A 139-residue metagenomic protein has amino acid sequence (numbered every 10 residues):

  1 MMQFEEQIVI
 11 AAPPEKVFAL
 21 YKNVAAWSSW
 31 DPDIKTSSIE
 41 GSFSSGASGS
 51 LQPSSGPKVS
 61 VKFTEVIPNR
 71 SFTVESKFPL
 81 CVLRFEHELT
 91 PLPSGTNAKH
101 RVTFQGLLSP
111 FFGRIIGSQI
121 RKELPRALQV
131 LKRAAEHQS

Functional and structural regions predicted by a protein language model:
M1-I8, L92, P125, H137-S139: Hydrophobic-ligand-binding modules of eukaryotic lipid transfer/binding families
M1-S38: Hydrophobic ligand-binding cavity/cleft-lining segments
V17-Y21, W27, F63, F72-V74 (+2 more regions): Hydrophobic pocket/interface hotspot
A19-A26, P32, P68, G117 (+2 more regions): Short, intrinsically disordered, mixed-charge
S38-R84, P93, L107, Q129-S139: Glycine-rich portal/gate segments that line the openings of hydrophobic small-molecule binding cavities
F78-R126, R133: Beta-strand/loop substructures that line and gate deep hydrophobic ligand-binding cavities in soluble
